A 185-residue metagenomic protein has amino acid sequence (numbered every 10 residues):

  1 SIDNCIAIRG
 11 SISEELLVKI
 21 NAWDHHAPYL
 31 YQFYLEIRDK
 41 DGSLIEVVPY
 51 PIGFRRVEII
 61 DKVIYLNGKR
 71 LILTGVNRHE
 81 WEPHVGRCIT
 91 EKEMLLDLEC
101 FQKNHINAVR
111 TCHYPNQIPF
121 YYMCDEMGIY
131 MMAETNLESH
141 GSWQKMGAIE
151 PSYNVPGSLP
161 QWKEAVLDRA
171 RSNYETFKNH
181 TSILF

Functional and structural regions predicted by a protein language model:
S1-I118, M123-M131, D168-R169, L184-F185: Secreted/periplasmic carbohydrate-active enzymes, especially glycoside hydrolases
F54, E99, Q161, N173-F177: Short, flexible, glycine/charge-rich loop motifs used to bind or transfer phosphoryl groups or to couple energy/partner
T74-H79, R87, A133-Y174: Aromatic- and acidic-residue-enriched carbohydrate-binding clefts of CAZyme catalytic domains
E164, F177-S182: Residue patterns forming the tRNA-binding/recognition surfaces of aminoacyl-tRNA synthetases and related DALR
